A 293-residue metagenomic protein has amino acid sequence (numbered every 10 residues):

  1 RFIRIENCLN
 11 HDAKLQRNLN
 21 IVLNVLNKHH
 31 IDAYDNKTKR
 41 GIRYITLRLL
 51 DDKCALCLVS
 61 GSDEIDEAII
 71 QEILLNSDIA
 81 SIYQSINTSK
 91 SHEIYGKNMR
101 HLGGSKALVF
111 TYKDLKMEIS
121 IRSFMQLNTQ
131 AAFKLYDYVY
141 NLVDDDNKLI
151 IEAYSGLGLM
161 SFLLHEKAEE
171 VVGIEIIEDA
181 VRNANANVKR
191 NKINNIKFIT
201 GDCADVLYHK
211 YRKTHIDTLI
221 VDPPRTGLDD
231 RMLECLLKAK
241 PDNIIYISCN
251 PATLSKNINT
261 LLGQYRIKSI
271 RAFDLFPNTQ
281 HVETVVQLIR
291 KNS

Functional and structural regions predicted by a protein language model:
R1-T38, D51: Extended interfacial segments that mediate partner engagement and assembly in macromolecular machines
I5-E6, L15, C54-V59, S77-D78 (+1 more regions): Accessory substrate-recognition/RNA-binding modules or partner subunits associated with SAM-dependent
D12-V22, D63-I70, A132: Generic alpha-helical secondary structure
K37-K39, R48-L50, F276-N278: A short beta-turn/loop motif at secondary-structure boundaries
G41-I45, L233: Mid-to-C-terminal catalytic/tRNA-binding core of tRNA(Ile)-lysidine synthase
L47-L50, I289-K291: Short beta-strand micro-motifs enriched in acidic
L49-G61, K116-S120: Short, aliphatic-rich beta-strand segments
I65-S293: Rossmann-like S-adenosyl-L-methionine
